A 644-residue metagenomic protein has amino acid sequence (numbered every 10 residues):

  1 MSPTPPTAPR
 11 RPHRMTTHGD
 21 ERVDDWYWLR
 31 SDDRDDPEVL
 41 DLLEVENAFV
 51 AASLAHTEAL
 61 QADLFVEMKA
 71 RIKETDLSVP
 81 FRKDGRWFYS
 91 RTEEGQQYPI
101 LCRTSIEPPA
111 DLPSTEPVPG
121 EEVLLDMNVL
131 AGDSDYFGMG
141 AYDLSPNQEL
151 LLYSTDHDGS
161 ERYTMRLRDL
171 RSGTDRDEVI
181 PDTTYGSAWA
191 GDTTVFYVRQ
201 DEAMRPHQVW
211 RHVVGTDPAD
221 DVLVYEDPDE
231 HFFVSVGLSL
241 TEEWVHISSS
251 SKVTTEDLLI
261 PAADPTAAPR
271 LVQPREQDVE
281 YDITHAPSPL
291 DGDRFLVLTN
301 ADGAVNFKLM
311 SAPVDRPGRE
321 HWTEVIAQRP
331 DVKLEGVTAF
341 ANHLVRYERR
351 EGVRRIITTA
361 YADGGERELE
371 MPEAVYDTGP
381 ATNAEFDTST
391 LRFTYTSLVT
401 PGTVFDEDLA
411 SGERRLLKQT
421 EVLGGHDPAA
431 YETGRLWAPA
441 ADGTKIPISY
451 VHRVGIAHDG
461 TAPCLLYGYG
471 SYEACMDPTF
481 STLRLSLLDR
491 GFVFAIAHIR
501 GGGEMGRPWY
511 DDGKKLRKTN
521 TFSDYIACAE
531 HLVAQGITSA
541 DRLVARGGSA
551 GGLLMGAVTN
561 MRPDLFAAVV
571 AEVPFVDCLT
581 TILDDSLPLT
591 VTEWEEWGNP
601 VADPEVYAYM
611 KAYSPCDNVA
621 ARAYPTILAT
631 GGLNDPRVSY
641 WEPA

Functional and structural regions predicted by a protein language model:
M1-D20: Charged, compositionally biased N-terminal leader segments and the immediate start of the first structured element
A8, D20-A59, D63-R86, S90-A110 (+5 more regions): Peripheral, non-catalytic segments that deliver or gate enzyme domains
T16, V279, K333-L334, S614-N618: Short beta-strand/turn micro-motifs at beta-sheet edges
L101, P463-Y467, F494, I627: Hydrophobic beta-strand anchors of alpha/beta hydrolase catalytic cores
Y153, Y467, A571: Redox-cofactor binding/interface segments in oxidoreductases and associated redox assembly factors
G468-G470, G631: The conserved beta1-alpha1 loop
G470-Y472, A550-G551: Acidic helix/loop microenvironments that form the catalytic cleft of cell-wall polysaccharide enzymes
I496-A644: Active-site-proximal cap/loop segments of hydrolase catalytic domains
